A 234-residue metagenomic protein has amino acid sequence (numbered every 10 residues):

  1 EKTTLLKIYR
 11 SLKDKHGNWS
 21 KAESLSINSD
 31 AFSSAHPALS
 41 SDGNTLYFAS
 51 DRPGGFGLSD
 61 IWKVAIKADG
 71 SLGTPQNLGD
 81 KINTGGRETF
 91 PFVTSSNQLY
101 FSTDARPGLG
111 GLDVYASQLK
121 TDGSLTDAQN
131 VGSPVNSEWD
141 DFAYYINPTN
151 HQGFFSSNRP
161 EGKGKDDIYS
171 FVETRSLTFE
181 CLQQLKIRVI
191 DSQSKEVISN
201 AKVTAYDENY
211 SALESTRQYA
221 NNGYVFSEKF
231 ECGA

Functional and structural regions predicted by a protein language model:
E1-R188, S192-G233: Short, conserved micro-motifs composed of acidic
